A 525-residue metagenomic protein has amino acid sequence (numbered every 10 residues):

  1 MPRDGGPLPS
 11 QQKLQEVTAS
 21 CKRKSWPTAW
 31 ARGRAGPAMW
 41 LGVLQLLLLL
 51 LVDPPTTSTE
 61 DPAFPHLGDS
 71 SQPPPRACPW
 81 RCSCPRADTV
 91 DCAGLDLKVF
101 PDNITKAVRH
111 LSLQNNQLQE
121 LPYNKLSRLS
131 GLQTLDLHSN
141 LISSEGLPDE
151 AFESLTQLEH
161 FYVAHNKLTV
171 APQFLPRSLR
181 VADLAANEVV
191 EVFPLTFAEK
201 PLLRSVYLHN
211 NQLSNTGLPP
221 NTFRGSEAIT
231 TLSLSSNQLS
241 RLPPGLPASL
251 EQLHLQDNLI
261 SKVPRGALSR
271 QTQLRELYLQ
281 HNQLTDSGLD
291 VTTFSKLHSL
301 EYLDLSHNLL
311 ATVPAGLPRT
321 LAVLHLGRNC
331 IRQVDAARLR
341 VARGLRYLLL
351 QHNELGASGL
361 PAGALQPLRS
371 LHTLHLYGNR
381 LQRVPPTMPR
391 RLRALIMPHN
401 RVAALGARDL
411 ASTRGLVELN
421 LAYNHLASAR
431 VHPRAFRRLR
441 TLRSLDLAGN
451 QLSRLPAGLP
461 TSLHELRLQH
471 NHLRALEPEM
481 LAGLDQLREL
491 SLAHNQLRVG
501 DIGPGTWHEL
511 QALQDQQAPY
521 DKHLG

Functional and structural regions predicted by a protein language model:
P2-T89, A93-G94, A107, Q117 (+15 more regions): Terminal targeting and flexible regions in eukaryotic proteins, enriched in but not limited to LRR-containing proteins
W80, C84-R86, G94, S144 (+3 more regions): Disulfide-rich extracellular modules and peptides
T89, H110, T134-D136, Q157-H160 (+20 more regions): Conserved LRR concave beta-strand detector
L95, N116, N140, V163-N166 (+15 more regions): Consensus "Asn ladder" position of solenoid repeat domains
K98, Q119, S143-E145, T169 (+15 more regions): Leucine-rich repeat
N124-R128, P148-S154, P172-S178, P194-K200 (+14 more regions): A structural signal for leucine-rich repeat
S127-Q212, P219, T231: A generic tandem-repeat structural signature
L289, L355, R474, R488-G525: Leucine-rich repeat domain C-terminal region
